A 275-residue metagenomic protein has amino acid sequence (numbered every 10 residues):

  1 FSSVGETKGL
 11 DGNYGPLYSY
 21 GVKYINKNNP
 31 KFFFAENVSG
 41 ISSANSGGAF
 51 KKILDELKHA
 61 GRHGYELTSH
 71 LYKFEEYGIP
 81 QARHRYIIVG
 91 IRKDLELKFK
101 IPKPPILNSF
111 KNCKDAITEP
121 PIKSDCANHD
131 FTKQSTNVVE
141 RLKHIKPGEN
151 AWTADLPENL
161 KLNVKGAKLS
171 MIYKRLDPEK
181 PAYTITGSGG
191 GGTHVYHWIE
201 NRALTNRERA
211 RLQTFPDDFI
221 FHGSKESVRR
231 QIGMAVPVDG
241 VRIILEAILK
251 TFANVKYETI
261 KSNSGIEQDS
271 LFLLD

Functional and structural regions predicted by a protein language model:
F1-I172: Class I S-adenosyl-L-methionine
H129-D275: C-terminal target-recognition/interaction regions appended to catalytic cores
